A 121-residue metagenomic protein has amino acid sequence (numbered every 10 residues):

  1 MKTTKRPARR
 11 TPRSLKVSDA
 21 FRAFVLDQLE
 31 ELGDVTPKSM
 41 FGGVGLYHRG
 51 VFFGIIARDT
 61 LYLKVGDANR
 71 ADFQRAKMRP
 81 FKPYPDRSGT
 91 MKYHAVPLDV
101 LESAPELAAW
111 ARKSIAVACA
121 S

Functional and structural regions predicted by a protein language model:
M1-S121: Charge-dense, helix-prone N-terminal extensions
